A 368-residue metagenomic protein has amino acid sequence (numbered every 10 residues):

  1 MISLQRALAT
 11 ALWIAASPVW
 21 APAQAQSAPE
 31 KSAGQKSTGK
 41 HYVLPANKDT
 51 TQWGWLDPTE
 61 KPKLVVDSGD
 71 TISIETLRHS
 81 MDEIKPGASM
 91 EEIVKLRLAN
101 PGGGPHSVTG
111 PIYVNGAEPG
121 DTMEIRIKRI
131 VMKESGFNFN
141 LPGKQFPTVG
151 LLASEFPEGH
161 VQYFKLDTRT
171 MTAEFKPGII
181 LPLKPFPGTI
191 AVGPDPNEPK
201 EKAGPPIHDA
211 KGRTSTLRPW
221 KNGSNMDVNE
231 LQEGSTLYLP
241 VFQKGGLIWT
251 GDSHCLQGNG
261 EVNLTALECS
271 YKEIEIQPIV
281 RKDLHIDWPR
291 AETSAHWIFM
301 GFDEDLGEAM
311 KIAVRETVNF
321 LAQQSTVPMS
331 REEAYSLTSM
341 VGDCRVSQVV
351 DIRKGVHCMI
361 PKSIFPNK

Functional and structural regions predicted by a protein language model:
A9-V19: Bacterial N-terminal signal peptides
K40-N100: N-terminal, Lys/Arg-enriched amphipathic/low-complexity engagement segments that precede the first folded domain
N47-D57, P101-T109, T214-N222: Short, structured beta-strand/loop micro-motifs enriched in basic residues and often containing a Trp
I74, T122-I125, L239: A generic structural signal for residues embedded in beta-strands
H79-E91, I130-N140, G245-C255, S347-V350: Short, Lys/Arg- and Gly-enriched loop/turn segments at beta-strand edges
R129-L231: Intrinsically disordered, low-complexity linker/loop segments enriched in Gly/Pro and charged/polar residues
L183-T189, P194-P196, K200-L306, V318: Conserved mixed alpha/beta catalytic, RNA-binding, or beta-rich assembly cores of soluble enzyme, regulatory
